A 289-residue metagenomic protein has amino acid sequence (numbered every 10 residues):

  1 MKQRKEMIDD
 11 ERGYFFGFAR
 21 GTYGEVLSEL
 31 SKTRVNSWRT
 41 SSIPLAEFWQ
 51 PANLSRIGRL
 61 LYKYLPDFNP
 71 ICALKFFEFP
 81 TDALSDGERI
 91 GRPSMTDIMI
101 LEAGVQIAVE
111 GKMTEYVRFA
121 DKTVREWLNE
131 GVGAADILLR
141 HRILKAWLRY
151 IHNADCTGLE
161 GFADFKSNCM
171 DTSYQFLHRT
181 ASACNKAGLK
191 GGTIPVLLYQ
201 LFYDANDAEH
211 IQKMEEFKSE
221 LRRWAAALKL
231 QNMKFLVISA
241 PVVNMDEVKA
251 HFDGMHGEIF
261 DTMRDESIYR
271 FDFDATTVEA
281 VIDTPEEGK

Functional and structural regions predicted by a protein language model:
M1-G87, L101-A103: Acidic-basic catalytic patches of nuclease active cores, encompassing PD-(D/E)XK and other metal-cofactor nuclease
L74-R89, V248-T262: Low-complexity, polar-biased intrinsically disordered regions enriched in Pro/Ser/Thr/Gly
T81-I90, S94-M99, F165, A183-N185: Catalytic micro-motifs at enzyme active sites that drive phosphoryl/nucleotidyl and oxygen chemistry
S94-T96, I107, P195: Residue-level detector of short, conserved catalytic/binding motifs and their immediate flanks
I98-I100, V105-M113, R179: Conserved catalytic cores of phosphodiester-cleaving nucleases, focusing on short active-site segments
K112-Q200: Catalytic cores of nucleic-acid endonucleases
F176-K289: Non-catalytic C-terminal interaction segments of nucleic acid-processing enzymes
